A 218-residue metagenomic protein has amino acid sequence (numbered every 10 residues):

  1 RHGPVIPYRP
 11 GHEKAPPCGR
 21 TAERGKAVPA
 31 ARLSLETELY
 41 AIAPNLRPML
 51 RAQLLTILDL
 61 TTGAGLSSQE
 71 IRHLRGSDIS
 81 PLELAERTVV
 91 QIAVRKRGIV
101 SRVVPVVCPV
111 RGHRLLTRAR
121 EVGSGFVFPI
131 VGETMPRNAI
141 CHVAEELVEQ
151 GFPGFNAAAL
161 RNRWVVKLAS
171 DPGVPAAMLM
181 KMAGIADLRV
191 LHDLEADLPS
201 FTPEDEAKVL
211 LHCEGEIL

Functional and structural regions predicted by a protein language model:
R1-R9, E13: Non-catalytic DNA-binding core/recognition domains of DNA-processing enzymes
K14-R51: Long, amphipathic, Lys/Arg-enriched alpha-helical "connector/arm" segment
E36-S68, R161: Basic, Lys/Arg- and aromatic-enriched nucleic-acid-binding interface segment
L60-E86, A177-M178: Short, charged phosphate-coordinating catalytic segments
H73-V110: Conserved tyrosine-mediated DNA breakage-rejoining catalytic core shared by Y-recombinases
V107-P153, A158: Active-site/catalytic core of tyrosine-dependent DNA strand-transfer enzymes
C141-K181, I185, S200-F201, E206-V209: Short, basic (Lys/Arg/His-rich) helix/loop patches that form interaction surfaces in the mid-to-C-terminal regions
V190-L218: DNA/chromatin major-groove-contacting recognition/catalytic segments
